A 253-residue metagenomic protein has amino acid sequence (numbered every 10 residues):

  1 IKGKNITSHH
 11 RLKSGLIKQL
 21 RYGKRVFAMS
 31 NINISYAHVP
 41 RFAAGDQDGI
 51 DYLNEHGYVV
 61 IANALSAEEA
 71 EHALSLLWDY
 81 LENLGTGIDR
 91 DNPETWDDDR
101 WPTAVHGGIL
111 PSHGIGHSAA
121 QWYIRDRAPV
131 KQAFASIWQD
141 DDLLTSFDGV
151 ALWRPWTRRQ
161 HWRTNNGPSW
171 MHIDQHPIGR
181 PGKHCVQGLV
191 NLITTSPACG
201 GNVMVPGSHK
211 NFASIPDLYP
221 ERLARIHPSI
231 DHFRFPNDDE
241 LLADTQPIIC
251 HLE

Functional and structural regions predicted by a protein language model:
I1-K4, R11-A28: Short, Lys/Arg-enriched N-terminal segments with co-localized hydrophobic residues within the first ~10-30 amino acids
S8-H9, M171, S208: Intrinsically disordered, low-complexity cationic segments
S30-E55, A62-G179: Non-heme Fe(II)-dependent double-stranded beta-helix
V60-A62, L143-F147, Q187, G201-M204: A structural signal for short, well-ordered beta-strand segments and their strand-loop junctions that often border
A128-Q132, V186, E253: A structural signal for well-ordered alpha-helical segments within the folded catalytic domains of diverse enzymes
R154, I173-Q175, V186-T194, M204-P206: Short, structured patches in soluble enzyme cores that scaffold and shape functional sites
C185, T195-E253: Double-stranded beta-helix
